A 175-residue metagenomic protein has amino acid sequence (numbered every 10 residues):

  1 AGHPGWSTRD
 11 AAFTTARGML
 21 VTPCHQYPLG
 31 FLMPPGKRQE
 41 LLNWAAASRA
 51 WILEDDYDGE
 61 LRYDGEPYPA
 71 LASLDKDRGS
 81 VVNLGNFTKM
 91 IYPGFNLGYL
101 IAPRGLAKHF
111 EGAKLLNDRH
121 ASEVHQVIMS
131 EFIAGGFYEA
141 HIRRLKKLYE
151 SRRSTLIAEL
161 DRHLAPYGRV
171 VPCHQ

Functional and structural regions predicted by a protein language model:
G2-Y63: Active-site phosphate-binding strand-loop segment of PLP-dependent enzymes
L32, D64, L74, G112-A113: Residue-level signal for well-ordered alpha-helical positions
A50, V81, G168: Short, conserved active-site loop motifs that form the nucleotide-linked donor/cofactor pocket
L71-K76, R162: Short, conserved catalytic or adaptor-binding loops enriched in Gly and charged residues
N83-K147: Conserved core segment of the aminotransferase class I/II
S130, K147-I157, G168-Q175: Conserved glycine-rich beta-strand-loop-beta hairpin in the small C-terminal domain of fold type I
A134-Y138, L160-D161, P166-R169: Inter-domain helical "communication" segments and dimerization helices that couple sensory or membrane-embedded modules
